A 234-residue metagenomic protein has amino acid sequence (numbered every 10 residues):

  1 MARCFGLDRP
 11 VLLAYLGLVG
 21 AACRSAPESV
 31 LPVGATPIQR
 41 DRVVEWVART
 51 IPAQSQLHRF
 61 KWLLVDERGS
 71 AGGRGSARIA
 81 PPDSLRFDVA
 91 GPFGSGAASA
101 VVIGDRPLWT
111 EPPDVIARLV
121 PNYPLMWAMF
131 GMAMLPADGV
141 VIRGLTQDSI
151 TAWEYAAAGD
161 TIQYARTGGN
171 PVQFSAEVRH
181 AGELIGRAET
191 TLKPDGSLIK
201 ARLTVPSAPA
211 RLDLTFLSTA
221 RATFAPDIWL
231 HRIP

Functional and structural regions predicted by a protein language model:
M1-A21: Sec-dependent bacterial lipoprotein signal peptides
C23-G72, A80, S84, L119 (+1 more regions): N-terminal leader/targeting segments and the immediate start of mature chains
W62, P81-D83, V89-F93, G104-R106 (+6 more regions): A mature extracytoplasmic/lumenal domain signature
L64-G69, R86-G94, M129-D138, I150-A158 (+1 more regions): Short, solvent-exposed secondary-structure boundary motifs
E67-V101, W109-T110: Structural recognition of beta-strand segments within beta-rich domains
G96-V102, L119-N122, I185-A188, A210-T215: A short, polar/proline- and glycine-enriched secondary-structure boundary/capping micro-motif
P107-V141: Acidic/charged, solvent-exposed loop-and-adjacent secondary-structure segments enriched in E/D, K/R, S/T, and G/P
G144-P234: Gly/Pro-enriched, hydrophobic low-complexity segments that function as extracytoplasmic propeptides/linkers
